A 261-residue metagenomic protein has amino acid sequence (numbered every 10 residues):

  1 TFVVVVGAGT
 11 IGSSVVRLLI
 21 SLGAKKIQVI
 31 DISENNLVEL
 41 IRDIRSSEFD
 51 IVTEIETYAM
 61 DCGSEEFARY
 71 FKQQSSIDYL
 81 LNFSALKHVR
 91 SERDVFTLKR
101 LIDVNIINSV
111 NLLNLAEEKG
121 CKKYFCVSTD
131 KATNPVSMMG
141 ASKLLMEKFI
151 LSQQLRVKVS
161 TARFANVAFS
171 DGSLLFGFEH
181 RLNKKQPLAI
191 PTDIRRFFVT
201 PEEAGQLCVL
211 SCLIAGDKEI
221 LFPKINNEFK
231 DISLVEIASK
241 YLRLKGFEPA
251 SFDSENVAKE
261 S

Functional and structural regions predicted by a protein language model:
V3-A8, G12-L22: N-terminal Rossmann NAD(P)H-binding glycine-rich loop of SDR-like oxidoreductase domains
L18, L22-A24, V29, R45 (+2 more regions): NAD(P)H-binding glycine-rich loop region in Rossmannoid oxidoreductase-like domains and their noncatalytic homologs
I32-N36: Helix N-cap at the beta1-alpha1 junction of Rossmann-like dinucleotide-binding domains, i.e., the first residues
N82, L86-D103, I107-L144, L151-S152: Conserved Rossmann-fold NAD(P)-dependent oxidoreductase catalytic core, especially the SDR/UDP-sugar
N111, F169-G177, P191-L210, S233-K240: Substrate-positioning beta->alpha
M138, L144, A168-F176, V199-E202 (+2 more regions): Glycine/proline-rich active-site loop of Rossmann-fold NAD(P)-dependent oxidoreductases
E147-R195, E219-P223, S254-A258: Conserved beta-loop-beta element that borders a ligand/cofactor-binding pocket
I214-S261: Mid/C-terminal beta-alpha module of Rossmann-like enzyme folds, strongest in SDR-family dehydrogenases/epimerases
